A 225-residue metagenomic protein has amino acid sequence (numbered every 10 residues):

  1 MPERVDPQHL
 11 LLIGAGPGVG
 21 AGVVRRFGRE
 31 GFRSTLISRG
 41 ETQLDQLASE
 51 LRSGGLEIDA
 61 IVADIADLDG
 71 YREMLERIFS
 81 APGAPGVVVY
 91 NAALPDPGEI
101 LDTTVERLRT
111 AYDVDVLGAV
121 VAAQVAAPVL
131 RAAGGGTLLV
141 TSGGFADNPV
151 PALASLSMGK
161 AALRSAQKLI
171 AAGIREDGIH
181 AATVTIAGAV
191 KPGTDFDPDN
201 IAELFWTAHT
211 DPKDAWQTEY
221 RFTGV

Functional and structural regions predicted by a protein language model:
G16-G18: Conserved glycine-rich cofactor-binding loop
F32-Q46: Conserved glycine-rich Rossmann-like NAD(P)H-binding loop of the short-chain dehydrogenase/reductase
L51-D69: Rossmann-fold cofactor-recognition segment
M74, V89, A122-A126: Hydrophobic positions on the long internal alpha-helix of Rossmann-like NAD(P)-dependent oxidoreductase domains
S80, V114-A132: Amphipathic alpha-helical dimer-interface segment in Rossmann-like NAD(P)H-dependent oxidoreductases
L94, L101-V120: Catalytic Tyr-X3-Lys loop
A111, R131, T137-L163, K168 (+2 more regions): Catalytic loop of short-chain dehydrogenase/reductase
K168, E176-V225: C-terminal helical subdomain
